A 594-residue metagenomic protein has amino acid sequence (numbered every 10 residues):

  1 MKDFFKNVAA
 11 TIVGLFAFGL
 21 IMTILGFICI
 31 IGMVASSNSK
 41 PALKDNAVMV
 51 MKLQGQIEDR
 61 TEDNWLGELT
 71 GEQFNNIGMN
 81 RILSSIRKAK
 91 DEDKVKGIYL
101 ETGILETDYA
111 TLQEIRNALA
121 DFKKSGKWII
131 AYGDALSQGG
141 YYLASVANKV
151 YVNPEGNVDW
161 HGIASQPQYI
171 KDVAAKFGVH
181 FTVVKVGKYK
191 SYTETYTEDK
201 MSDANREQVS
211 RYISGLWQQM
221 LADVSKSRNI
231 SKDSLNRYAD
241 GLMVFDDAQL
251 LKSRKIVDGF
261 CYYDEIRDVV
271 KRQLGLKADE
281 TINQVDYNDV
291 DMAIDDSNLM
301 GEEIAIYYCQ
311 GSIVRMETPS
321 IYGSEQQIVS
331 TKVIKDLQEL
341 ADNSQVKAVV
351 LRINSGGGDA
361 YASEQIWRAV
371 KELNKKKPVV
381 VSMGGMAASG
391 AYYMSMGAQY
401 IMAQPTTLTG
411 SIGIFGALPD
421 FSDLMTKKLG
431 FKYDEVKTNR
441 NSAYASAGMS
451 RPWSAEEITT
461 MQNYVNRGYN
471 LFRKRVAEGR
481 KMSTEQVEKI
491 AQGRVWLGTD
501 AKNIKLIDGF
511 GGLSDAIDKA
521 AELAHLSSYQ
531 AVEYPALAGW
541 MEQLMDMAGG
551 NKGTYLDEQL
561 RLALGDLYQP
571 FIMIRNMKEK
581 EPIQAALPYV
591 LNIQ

Functional and structural regions predicted by a protein language model:
D3-S39, N46: Hydrophobic alpha-helical transmembrane signal-anchor segments
A17-L20, I24-L25, N38-L43, E68-T70 (+7 more regions): Non-catalytic accessory/assembly modules
K40, A47-P167, S297-L424, N466: Cleft-lining beta-strand/loop regions that shape enzyme active-site pockets
P167, K171-V269, S422-I504, D508 (+2 more regions): Charged, glycine-interspersed solvent-exposed loop segments at helix/strand-loop junctions that cap or gate access
V173-V186, G275, D279-S297, F415 (+4 more regions): Surface-exposed, non-catalytic interaction/assembly patches
K226-S227, D258-E303, R473-G479, D508-G550: C-terminal long alpha-helix characteristic of the crotonase
G301-I304, Y308-N343, Y464, P535-Q594: Intrinsic disorder and flexible/low-complexity segments
A360-Q365, D500-N503, Q543-A548: Short glycine/threonine-rich loop-to-helix capping motif typified by GTGT followed within a few residues by an Asp-Pro
